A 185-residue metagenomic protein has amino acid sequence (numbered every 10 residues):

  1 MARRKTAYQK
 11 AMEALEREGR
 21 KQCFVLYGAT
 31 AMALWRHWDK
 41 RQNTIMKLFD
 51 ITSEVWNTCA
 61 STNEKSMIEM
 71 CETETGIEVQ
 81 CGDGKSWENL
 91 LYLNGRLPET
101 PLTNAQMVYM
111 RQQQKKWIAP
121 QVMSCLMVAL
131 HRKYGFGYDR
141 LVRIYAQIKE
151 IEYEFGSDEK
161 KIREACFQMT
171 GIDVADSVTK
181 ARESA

Functional and structural regions predicted by a protein language model:
M1, G19, T44, W56-A60: Long, low-complexity interaction regions most often at the N-terminus
M1-M32, E64-R132, E159-A185: Intrinsic disorder/low-complexity detector
W35, D50-S53, H131: Short, locally clustered residues in the helix-turn-helix/winged-helix DNA-binding domain
R36-D39, N57, E88: Short linear interaction motif-like sites in intrinsically disordered regions of transcription factors
W38-R41, G137: Small-residue hinge/turn detector
L48-N57, I144-Y153: Amphipathic alpha-helical segments that form the core helices of the histone-fold
